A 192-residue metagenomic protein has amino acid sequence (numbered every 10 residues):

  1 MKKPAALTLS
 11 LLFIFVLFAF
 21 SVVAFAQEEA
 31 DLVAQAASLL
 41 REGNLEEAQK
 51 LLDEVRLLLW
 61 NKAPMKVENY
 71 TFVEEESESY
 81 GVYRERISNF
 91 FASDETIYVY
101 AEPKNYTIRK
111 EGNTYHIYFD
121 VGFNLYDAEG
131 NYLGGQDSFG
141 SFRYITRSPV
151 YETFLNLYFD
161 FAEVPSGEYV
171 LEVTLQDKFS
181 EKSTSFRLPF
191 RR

Functional and structural regions predicted by a protein language model:
M1-L11: Bacterial N-terminal signal peptides that target proteins for export
S10-S21: Bacterial N-terminal signal peptides
V23-F25: Signal peptide processing junction and immediate N-terminal pro/mature segment of secreted/exported proteins
Q27-R192: Intrinsically disordered, low-complexity terminal regions enriched in Ser/Thr/Pro/Gly and charged residues
